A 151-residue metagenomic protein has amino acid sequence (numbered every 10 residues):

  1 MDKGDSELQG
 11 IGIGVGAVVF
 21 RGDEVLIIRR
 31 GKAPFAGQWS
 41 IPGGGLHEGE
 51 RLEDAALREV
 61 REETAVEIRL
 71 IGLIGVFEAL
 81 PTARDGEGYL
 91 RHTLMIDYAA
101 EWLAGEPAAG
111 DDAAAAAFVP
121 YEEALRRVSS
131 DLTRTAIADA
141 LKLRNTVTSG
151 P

Functional and structural regions predicted by a protein language model:
M1-G16, E87-Y89: Acidic, metal-coordinating catalytic segment for phosphate/diphosphate chemistry, firing primarily on the Nudix
I13-V15, D23, L94-I96, A114: Change "...and in nucleic-acid phosphodiester-cleaving endonucleases..." to "...and in nucleic-acid processing enzymes
A17, L73, Y98-A100: A structural signal for short, well-ordered beta-strand segments
V19-F20, I27, A100-W102, F118: Conserved hydrophobic "DFG−1" position in protein kinase catalytic cores
E24-E62, V66: Conserved Nudix-box catalytic region and its N-terminal flanking loop in Nudix hydrolases and closely related
E67-V76: A short coil-to-beta-strand element that immediately follows conserved catalytic motifs
E78-E106: Active-site-adjacent beta-strand/loop module that shapes the phosphate/pyrophosphate-binding cleft
D97-A99, A108-A140: NUDIX/MutT-family hydrolases
